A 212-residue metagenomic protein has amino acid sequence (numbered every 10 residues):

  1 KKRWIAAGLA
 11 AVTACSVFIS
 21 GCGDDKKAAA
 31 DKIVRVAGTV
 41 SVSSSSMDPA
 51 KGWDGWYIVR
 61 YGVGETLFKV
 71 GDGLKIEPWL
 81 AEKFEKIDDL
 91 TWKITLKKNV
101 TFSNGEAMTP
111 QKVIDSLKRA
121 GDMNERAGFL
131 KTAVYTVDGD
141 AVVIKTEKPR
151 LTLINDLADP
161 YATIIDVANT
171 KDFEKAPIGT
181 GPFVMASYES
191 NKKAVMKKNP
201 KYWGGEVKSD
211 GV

Functional and structural regions predicted by a protein language model:
K1-V34, K75, R119: Short, low-complexity disordered leader/linker segments with a strong preference for bacterial N-terminal type II
A30, V42-A50, K75-E77, T152-N155 (+2 more regions): Short, solvent-exposed loop/turn elements at domain surfaces
A30-S41, T91-I94, V113-S116, V142-I144 (+3 more regions): Short, well-ordered beta-strand elements
A37-I87, I178-G179: N-terminal lobe/hinge region of extracytoplasmic solute-binding protein
Y61, E65, E82, Q111-R119 (+2 more regions): Solvent-exposed, polar/charged alpha-helical surfaces in well-ordered, non-transmembrane soluble domains, broadly
K75, L157-V207: Gly/Pro-rich hinge or "lid" segments in bacterial periplasmic/extracellular proteins
E82-M123: Aromatic- and charge-enriched surface segment that lines or borders ligand/interaction sites
E85, D89-T91, R126-V167, S187-E189: Surface-exposed binding/hinge segments that line and control ligand-binding clefts or catalytic entry sites
